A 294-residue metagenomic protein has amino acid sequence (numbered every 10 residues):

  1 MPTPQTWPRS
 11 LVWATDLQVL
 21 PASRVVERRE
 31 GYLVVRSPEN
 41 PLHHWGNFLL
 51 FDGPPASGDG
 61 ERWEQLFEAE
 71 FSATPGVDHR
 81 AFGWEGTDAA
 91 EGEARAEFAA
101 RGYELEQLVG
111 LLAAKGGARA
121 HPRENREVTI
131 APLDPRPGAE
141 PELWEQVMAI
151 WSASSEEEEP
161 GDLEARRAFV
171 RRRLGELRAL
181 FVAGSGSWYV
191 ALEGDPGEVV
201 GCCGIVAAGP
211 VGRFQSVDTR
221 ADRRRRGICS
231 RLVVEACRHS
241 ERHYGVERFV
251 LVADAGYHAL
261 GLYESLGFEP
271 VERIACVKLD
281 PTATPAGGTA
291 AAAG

Functional and structural regions predicted by a protein language model:
M1-H79, A89-E91, R95, G294: N-terminal charged segments
V25-E30, E93-E104, V182-G201: Conserved beta-hairpin
G31-S37, E106-G110, W188-V190, G197-A207 (+2 more regions): Conserved beta-strand in the GNAT
A56-W144, A275-L279: Acyl-donor-binding surface of acyltransferase catalytic domains
G60-A69, S216-A221, R225-R242, G261-S265: Conserved acetyl-CoA-binding loop-helix of GNAT-fold acetyltransferases
F82-A90, A221, F249-L260, V277-T282: Conserved beta-strand-loop-alpha-helix junction that forms the acyl-donor binding cleft
A89-L105, R226, S230, A255-R273: Conserved active-site alpha-helix within GNAT-family acetyltransferase domains
R126-A208, G212: Flexible, substrate/cofactor-facing loop regions flanked by secondary structure within enzyme catalytic domains
